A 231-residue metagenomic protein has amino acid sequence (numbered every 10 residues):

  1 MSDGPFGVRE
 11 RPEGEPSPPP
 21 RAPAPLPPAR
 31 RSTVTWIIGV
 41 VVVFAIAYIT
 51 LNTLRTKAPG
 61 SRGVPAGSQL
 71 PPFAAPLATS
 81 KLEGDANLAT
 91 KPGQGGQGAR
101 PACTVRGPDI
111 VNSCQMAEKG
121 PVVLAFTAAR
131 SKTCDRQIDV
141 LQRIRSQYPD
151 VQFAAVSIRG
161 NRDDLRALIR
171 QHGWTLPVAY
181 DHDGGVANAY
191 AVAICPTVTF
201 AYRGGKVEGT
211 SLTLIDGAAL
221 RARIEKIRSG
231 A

Functional and structural regions predicted by a protein language model:
M1-A22: N-terminal intrinsically disordered, acidic low-complexity segments at the extreme N-terminus
A22-V34: Short, Lys/Arg-rich cytosolic juxtamembrane segment immediately N-terminal
T35-N52: Hydrophobic membrane-insertion alpha-helices, especially the h-region of bacterial N-terminal signal peptides
T53-Q69: Ser/Thr/Pro/Gly-rich low-complexity linker/stalk segments immediately outside membranes or between
G67, M116-E118, S146, V192: Extracellular/periplasmic catalytic domains that process cell-envelope and extracellular macromolecules
A74-V122: A short beta-strand-turn-helix
K119, A167-T175, D181-A231: Thiol/disulfide oxidoreductase modules built on the thioredoxin-like
K119-H172, H182-N188: Structural microenvironment flanking redox-active thiols in thiol-disulfide oxidoreductases
